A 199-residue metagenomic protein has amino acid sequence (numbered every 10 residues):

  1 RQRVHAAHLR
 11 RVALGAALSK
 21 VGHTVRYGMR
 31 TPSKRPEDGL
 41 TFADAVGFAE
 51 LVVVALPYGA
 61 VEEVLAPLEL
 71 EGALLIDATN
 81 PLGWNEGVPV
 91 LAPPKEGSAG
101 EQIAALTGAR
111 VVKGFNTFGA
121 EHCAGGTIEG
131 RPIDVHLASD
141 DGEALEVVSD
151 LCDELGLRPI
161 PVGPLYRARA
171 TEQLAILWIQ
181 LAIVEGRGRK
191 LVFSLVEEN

Functional and structural regions predicted by a protein language model:
R1-L40: NAD(P)+-binding Rossmann beta1-loop-alpha1 motif at the extreme N-terminus of oxidoreductases
V21, F48, L155: Conserved dinucleotide-binding and phosphotransfer motif residues
R35-P36, E71, T107, L155: Short, structured coil segments at secondary-structure junctions
F42-L74, A78-E86: Rossmann-like NAD(P)-binding element
P57-A60, T117-G119, D141-G142: Short beta->alpha connector loops
T79-T127: Rossmann-fold NAD(P)-binding glycine/threonine-rich loop
I133-N199: Active-site-lining helix/loop region of Rossmann-like oxidoreductase modules
